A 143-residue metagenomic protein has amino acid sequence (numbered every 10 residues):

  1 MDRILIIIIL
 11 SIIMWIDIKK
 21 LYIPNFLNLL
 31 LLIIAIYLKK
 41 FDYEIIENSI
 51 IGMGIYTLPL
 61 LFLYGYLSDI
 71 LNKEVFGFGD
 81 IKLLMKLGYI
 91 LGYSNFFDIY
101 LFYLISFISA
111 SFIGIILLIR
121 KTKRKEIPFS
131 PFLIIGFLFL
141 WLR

Functional and structural regions predicted by a protein language model:
M1-R143: A membrane-topology feature that recognizes alpha-helical transmembrane segments and their immediate juxtamembrane
